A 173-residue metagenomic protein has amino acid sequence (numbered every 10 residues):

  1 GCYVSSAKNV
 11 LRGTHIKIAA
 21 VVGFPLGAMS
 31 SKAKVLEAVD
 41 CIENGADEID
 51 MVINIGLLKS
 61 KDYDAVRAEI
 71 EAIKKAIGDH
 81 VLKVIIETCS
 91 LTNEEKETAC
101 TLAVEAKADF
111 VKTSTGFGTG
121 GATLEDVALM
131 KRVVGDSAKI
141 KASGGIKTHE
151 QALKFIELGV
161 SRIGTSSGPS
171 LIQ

Functional and structural regions predicted by a protein language model:
C2-F24, S30-I140, T148-Q173: Alpha/beta enzyme core
S143: Short hydrophobic "strand-cap" motifs at the C-terminus of beta-strands
